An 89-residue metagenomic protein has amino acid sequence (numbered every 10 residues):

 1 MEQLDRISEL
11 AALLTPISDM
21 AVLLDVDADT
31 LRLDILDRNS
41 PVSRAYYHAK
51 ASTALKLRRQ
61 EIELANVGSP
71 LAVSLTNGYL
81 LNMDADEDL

Functional and structural regions predicted by a protein language model:
M1-T15: Short, amphipathic alpha-helical "recognition" segments used to contact nucleic acids or chromatin
L4-D5, I17, L55-R59: Residue-level signal for cytosolic alpha-helical hairpin/rod architecture
T15, N39, S69-P70: Residue-level recognition of short, well-ordered coil/turn positions that link secondary-structure elements
P16-S18, V22-D34: Short, basic interhelical loop/turn and adjoining N-cap of the next helix at nucleic-acid- or acidic-partner-contacting
D25-V26, L36, N77-L81: Short amphipathic alpha-helical surface patches that mediate protein-protein
T30, P41, Y79-M83: A short structural micro-motif
R32-K50: Short, solvent-exposed alpha-helical "recognition" segments
A51-L89: Amphipathic alpha-helical protein-protein interaction segments
